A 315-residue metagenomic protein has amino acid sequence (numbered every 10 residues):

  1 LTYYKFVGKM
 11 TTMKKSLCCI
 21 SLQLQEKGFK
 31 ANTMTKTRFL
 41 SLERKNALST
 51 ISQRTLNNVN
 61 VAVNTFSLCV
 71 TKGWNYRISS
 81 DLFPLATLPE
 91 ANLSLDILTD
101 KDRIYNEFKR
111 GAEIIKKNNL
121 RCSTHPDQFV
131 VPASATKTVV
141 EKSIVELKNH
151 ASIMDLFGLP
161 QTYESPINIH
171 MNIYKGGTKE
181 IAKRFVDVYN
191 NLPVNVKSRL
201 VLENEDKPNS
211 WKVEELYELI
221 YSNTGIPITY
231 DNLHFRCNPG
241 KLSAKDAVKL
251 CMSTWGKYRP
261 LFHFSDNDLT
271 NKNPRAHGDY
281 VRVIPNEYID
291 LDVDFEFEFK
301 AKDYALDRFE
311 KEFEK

Functional and structural regions predicted by a protein language model:
Y3-R121, V130-I144, K148-L159, Y163 (+4 more regions): Alpha/beta catalytic barrel-like cores
H125, D231, F295: Conserved, mostly hydrophobic/aromatic
D127-F129, I169-H170: Short linear capping/connector segments at secondary-structure termini
V145, N149, G176-N191, N204-W211: Active-site glycine-rich loop that binds ribose-phosphate moieties when present
S165-K179, N273: Glycine-rich phosphate-binding "P-loop"
H170, V201-E203, P227-L233, H263-S265: Short, conserved beta-strand edge motifs with alternating hydrophobic and charged residues
P208, L233-P239: Short acidic, Gly/Ser-rich segments with clustered Asp/Glu that frequently serve as metal-coordination loops in enzyme
S210, Y221-P227: Active-site segment flanking the S-adenosylmethionine/decSAM binding pocket in AdoMet-dependent transferases
